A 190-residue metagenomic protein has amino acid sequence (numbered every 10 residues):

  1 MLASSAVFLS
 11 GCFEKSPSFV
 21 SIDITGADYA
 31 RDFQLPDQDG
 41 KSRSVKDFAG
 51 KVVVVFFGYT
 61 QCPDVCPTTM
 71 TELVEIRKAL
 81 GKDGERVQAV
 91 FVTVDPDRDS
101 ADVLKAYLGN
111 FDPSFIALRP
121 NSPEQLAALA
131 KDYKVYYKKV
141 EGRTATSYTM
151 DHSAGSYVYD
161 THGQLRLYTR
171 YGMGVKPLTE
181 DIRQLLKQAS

Functional and structural regions predicted by a protein language model:
F8-G11: C-terminal motif of bacterial Sec signal peptides marking the signal peptidase cleavage site
F13-K15: Bacterial signal peptide processing site
F33-V53, R77: A short beta-strand-turn-helix
V45-P67, L73: Short active-site neighborhood of thiol/selenol oxidoreductases, capturing the structured segment around
K51-V52, T68-V92, G109: Conserved helix-turn-beta segment immediately C-terminal to the redox Cys motif in thioredoxin-like folds
E85-D99, F115-E124: Thiol-based oxidoreductase modules, predominantly thioredoxin-like and allied folds used for disulfide exchange
K105-S153: Short, internal strand/loop/helix patches that form the active-site neighborhood or redox-interaction surface
G142-S190: Thiol-/selenol-based redox modules, centered on thioredoxin-like and closely related oxidoreductase domains
